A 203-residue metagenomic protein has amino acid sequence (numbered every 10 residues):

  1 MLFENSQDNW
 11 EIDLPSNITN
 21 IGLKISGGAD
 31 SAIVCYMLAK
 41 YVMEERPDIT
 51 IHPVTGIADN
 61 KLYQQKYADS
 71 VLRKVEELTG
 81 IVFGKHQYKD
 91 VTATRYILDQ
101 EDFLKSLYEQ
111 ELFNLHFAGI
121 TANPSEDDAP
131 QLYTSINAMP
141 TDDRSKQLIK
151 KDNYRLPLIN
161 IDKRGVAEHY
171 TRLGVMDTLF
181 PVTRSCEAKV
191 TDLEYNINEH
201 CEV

Functional and structural regions predicted by a protein language model:
M1-V203: Nucleotide-activated chemistry modules centered on ATP-dependent adenylation/adenylyltransferase
